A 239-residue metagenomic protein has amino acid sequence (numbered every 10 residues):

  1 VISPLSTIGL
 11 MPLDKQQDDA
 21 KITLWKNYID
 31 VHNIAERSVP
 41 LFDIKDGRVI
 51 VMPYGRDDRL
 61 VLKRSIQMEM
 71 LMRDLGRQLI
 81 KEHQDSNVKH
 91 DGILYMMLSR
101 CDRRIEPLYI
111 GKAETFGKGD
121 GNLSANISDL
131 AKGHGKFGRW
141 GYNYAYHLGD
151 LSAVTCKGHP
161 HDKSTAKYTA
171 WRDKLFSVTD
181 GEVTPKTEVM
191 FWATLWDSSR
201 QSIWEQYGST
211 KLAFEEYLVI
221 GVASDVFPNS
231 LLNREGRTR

Functional and structural regions predicted by a protein language model:
V1-L108, A113-R239: Boundary/linker segments flanking structured domains
